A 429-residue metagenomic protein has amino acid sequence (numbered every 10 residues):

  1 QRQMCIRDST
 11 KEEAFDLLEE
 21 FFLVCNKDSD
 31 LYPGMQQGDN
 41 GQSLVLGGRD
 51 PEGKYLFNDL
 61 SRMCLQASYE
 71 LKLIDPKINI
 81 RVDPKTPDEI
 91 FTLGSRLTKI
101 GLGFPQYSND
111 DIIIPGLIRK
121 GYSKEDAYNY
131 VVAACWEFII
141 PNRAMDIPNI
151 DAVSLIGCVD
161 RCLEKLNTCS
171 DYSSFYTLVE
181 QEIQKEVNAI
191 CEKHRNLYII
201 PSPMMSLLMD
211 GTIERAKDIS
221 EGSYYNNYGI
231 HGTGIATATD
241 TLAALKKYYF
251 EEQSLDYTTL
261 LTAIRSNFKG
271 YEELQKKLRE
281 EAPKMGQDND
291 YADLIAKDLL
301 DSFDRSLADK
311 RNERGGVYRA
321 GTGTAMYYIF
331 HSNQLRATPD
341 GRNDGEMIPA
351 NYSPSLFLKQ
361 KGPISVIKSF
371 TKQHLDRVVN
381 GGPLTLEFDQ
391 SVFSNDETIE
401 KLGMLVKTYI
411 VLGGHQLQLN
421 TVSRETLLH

Functional and structural regions predicted by a protein language model:
Q1-Q3, D8-H429: Conserved catalytic cores of very large enzyme subunits
